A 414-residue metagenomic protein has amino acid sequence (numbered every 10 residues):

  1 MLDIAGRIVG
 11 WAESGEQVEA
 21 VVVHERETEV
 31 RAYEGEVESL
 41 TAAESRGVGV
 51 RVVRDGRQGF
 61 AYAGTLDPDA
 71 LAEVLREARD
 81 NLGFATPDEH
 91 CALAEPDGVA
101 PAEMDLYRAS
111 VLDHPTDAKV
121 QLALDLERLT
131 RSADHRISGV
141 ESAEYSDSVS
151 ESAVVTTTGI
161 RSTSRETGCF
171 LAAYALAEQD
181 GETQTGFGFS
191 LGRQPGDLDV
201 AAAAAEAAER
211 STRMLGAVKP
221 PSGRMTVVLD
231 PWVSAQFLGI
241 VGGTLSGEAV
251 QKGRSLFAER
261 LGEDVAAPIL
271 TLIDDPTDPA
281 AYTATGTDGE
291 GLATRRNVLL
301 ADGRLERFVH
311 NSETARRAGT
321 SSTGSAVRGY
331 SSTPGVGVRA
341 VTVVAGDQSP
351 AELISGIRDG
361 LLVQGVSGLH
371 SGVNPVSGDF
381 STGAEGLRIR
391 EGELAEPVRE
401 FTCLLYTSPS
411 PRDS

Functional and structural regions predicted by a protein language model:
M1-R296, A301-R304, E393: Active-site bordering "gate/hinge" segments that shape substrate access to catalytic or cofactor-binding pockets
E103, R260-S408: Dual-mode signal for accessory low-complexity, basic/Gly-rich regions
P409-S414: A short, hydrophobic C-terminal helix/tail in secreted or cell-surface proteins
